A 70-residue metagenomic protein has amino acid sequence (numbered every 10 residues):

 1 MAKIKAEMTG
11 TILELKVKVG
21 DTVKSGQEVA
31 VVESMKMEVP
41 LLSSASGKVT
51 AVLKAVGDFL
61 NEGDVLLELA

Functional and structural regions predicted by a protein language model:
M1-T11, E28-S44, L69: Short beta-strand-turn/beta-hairpin segments enriched in glycine/proline and small hydrophobics that form edge-strand
M8, E14-K18, T22, A51-K54: Short histidine-centered loop motifs in beta-beta connectors
L13, V32-S34, A51, G57-F59 (+1 more regions): Short, surface-exposed, polar/charged, turn-prone segments marking secondary-structure boundaries
V19-V29, V56-L66: Short, well-structured beta-strand-loop connectors
